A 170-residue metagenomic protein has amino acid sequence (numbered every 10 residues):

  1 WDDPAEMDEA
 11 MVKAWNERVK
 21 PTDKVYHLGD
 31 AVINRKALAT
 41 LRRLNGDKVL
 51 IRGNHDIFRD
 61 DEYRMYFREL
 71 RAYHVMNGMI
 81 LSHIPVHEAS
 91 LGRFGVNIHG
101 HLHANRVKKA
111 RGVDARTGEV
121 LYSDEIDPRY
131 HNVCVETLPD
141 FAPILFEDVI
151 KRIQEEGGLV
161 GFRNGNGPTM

Functional and structural regions predicted by a protein language model:
W1-V75: Core catalytic region of metal-dependent phosphoesterases/phosphodiesterases, especially metallo-beta-lactamase-like
A5-E6, T22, V160, N164-M170: N-terminal pre-catalytic "stem/leader" segment of glycosyltransferase-like enzymes
E62-G167: Conserved beta-sheet core of the metallophosphoesterase superfamily
